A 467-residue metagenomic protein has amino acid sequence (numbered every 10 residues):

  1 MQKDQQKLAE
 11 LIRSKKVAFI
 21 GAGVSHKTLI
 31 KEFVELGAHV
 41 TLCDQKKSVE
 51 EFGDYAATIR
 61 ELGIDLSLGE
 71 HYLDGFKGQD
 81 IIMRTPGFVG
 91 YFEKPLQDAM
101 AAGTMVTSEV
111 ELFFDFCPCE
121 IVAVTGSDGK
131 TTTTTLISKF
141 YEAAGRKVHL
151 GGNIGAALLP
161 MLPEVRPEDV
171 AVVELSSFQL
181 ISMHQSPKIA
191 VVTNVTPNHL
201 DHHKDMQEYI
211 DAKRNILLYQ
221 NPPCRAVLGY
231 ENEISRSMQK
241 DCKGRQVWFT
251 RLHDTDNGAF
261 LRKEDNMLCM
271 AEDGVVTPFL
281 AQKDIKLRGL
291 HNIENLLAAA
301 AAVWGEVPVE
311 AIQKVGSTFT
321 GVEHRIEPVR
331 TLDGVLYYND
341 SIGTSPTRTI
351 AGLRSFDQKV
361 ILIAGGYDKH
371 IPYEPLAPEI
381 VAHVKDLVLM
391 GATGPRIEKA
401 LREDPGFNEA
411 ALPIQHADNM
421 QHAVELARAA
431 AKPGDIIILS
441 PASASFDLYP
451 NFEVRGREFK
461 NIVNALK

Functional and structural regions predicted by a protein language model:
M1-S108: N-terminal leader/targeting and accessory segments in enzymes
L8-K16, H26-L36, K147, F279-D386: Nucleotide phosphate-binding/pyrophosphate-handling subdomain across enzymes that bind or process nucleotide phosphates
F33, I82, V124, N153 (+11 more regions): Residue-level signal for inorganic ion chemistry
H39-K47, V227-Y230, I363-A364, H383-A392: Short internal beta-strands
V40-D44, L150, V172, W248 (+1 more regions): Short beta-strand "acidic-cap" motif of Rossmann-like dinucleotide-binding folds
D44, G69-E70, T107-E111, K243-K263 (+4 more regions): Beta-strand->loop->alpha-helix junctions that form or flank phosphate-binding loops in nucleotide-handling enzymes
A56, L376-G434: C-terminal helical cap/extension that packs against the catalytic core of soluble nucleotide-cofactor enzymes
D74-K77, P86-Y230, I234-G244, E458-K467: Phosphate-binding loop of NTP-binding sites
